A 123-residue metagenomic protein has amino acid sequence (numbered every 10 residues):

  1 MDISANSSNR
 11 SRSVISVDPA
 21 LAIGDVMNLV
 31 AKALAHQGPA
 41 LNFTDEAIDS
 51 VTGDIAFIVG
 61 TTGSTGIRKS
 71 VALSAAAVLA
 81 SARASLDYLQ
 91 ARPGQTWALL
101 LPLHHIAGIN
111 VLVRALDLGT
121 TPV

Functional and structural regions predicted by a protein language model:
D2-A5, A20-K32, S85-L86, I106-L118: Hydrophobic alpha-helical segments in the ANL/AMP-binding
N6, L41-V59, R92-T96: Conserved pre-ATP/AMP-binding loop-to-beta segment of ANL
L21-D54: Active-site diphosphate/adenylate-binding microenvironment
S50, G63, D87-P93, H104-H105 (+1 more regions): Short, charge-rich binding segments
D54-R83, Q90: Conserved AMP-binding A3 loop
K69, Q95, T120: Nucleotide donor/acceptor-binding cores
A75-A80, A98-V123: AMP-binding/adenylate-forming
